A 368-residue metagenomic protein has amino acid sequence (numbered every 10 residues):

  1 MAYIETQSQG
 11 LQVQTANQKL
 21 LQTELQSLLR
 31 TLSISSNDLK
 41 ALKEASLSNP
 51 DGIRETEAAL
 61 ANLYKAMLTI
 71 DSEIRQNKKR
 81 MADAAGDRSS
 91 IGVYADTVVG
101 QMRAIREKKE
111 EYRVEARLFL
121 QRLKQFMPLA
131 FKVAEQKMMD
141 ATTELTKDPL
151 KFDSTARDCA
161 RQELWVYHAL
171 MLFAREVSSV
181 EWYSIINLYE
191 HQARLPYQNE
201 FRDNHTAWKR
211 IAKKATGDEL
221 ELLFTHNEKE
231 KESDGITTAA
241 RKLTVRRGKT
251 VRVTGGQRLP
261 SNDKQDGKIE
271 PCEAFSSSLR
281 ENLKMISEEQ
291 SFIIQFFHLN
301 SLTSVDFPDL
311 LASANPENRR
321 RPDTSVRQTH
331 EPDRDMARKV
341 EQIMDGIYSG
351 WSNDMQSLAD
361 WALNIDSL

Functional and structural regions predicted by a protein language model:
M1-L368: Long alpha-helical rod scaffolds of large eukaryotic non-enzymatic complex subunits
